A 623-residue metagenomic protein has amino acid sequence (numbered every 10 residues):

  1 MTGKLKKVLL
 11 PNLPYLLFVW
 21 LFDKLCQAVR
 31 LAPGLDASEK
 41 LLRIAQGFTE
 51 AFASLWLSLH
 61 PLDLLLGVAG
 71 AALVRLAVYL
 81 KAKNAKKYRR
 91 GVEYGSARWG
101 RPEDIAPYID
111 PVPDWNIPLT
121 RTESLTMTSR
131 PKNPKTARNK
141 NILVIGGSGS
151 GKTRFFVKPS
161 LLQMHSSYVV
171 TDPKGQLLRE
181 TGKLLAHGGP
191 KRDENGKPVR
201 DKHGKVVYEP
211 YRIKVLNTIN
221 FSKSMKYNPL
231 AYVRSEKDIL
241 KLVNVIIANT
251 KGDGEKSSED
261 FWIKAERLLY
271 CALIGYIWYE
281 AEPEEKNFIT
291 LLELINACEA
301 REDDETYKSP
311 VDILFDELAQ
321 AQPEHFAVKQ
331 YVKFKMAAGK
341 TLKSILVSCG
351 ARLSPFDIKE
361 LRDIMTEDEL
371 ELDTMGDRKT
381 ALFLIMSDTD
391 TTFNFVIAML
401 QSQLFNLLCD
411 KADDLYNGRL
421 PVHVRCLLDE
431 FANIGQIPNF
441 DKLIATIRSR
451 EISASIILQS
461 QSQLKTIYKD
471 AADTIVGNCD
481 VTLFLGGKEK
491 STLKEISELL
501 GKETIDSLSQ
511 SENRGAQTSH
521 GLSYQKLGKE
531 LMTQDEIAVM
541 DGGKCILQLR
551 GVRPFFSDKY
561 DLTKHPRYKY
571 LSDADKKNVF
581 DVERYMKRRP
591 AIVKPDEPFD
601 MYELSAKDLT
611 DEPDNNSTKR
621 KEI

Functional and structural regions predicted by a protein language model:
M1-S150, R154-V157, E194-K197, K202 (+3 more regions): Basic- and hydrophobic-enriched, low-structure N-terminal and domain-boundary segments that flank ATP-binding catalytic
L5, Q27, R138-I452, I467 (+4 more regions): P-loop NTPase motor domains
K6, L10-P11, T120, L458 (+3 more regions): Compositionally biased amphipathic helical and low-complexity segments enriched in hydrophobic
F48-L55, L64-I117, E236-I246, L294-A297 (+4 more regions): Short alpha-helical interface patches
R75, R101-Y108, R121-P134, T341-V347 (+6 more regions): A broad, low-specificity signal for short, low-complexity segments enriched in glycine/proline and polar/charged
A97, S124, K140-N141, K329 (+5 more regions): General secondary-structure edge motif
P113-I117, F395-Q403, I496: Conserved long hydrophobic alpha-helices within structured protein cores
I444-I546: Conserved ATP-driven motor cores of ASCE-family P-loop NTPases powering translocation/secretion/packaging/pilus
